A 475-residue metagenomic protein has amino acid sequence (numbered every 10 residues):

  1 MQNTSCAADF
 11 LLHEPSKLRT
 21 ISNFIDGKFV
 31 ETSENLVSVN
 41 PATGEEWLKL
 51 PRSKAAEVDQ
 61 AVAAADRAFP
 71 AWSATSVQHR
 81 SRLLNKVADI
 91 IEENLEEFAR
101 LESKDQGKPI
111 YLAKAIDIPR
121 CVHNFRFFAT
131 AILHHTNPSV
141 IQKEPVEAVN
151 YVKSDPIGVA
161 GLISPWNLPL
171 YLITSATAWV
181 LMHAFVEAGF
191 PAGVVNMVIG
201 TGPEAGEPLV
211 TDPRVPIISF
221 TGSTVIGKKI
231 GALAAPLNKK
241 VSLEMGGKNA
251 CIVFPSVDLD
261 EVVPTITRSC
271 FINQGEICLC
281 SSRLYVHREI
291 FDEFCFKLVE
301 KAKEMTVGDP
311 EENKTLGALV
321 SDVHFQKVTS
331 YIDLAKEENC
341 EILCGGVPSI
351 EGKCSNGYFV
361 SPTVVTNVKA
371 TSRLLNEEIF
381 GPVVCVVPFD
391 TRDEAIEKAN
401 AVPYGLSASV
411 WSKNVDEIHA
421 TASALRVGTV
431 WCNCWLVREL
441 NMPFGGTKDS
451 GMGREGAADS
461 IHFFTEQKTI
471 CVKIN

Functional and structural regions predicted by a protein language model:
M1-T43: Hydrophobic face of amphipathic alpha-helices that form TPR/SEL1-like repeat modules and related alpha-solenoid
A42-K49, V215, I252, T306 (+1 more regions): Conserved C-terminal structural/oligomerization subdomain of aldehyde/semialdehyde dehydrogenase
G44, R80, E102, F125 (+8 more regions): Residue-level signal for inorganic ion chemistry
E45-T136: Glycine-rich loop-to-alpha-helix module at the N-terminal edge of alpha/beta enzyme cores
E46-S53, A68-A74, L162, C251-F254 (+5 more regions): Short, well-ordered beta-strand elements within core beta-sheets of diverse protein domains
F69, S73, A88-L95, A99 (+19 more regions): Structural signal for hydrophobic packing residues in well-ordered secondary-structure cores of soluble enzyme domains
N137-E261, N313, F389: Rossmann-like NAD(P) dinucleotide-binding subdomain of oxidoreductase/dehydrogenase enzymes
I217, V225-K369, C432: ALDH superfamily catalytic-core signature
